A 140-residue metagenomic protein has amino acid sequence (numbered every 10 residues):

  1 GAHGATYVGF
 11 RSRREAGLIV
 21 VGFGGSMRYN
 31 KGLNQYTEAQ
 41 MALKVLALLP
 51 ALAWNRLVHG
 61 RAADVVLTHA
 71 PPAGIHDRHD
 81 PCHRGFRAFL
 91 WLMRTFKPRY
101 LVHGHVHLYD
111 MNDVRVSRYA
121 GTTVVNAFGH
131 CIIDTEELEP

Functional and structural regions predicted by a protein language model:
G1-R84, A88: Conserved catalytic scaffold of divalent metal-dependent phosphoesterases
R14-A16, L90-F96, Y100, L108-P140: Binuclear metal-dependent phosphoesterase catalytic core
V21-G24, H103, A120: Short glycine-rich loop/turn motifs that provide flexible caps or phosphate-binding loops at active sites
N34-A39, H79-C82, H105, V114-S117 (+1 more regions): Generic preference for flexible, low-structure residues
V65, Y100-L101: Hydrophobic "anchor" residues on beta-strands that sit immediately upstream of conserved functional sites
A70, G104-V106: Short secondary-structure boundary segments
